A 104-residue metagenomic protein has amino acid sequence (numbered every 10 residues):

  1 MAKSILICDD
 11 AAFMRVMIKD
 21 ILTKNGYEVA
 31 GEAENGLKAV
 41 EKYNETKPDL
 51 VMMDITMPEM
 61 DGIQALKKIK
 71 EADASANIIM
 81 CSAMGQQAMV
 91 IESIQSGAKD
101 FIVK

Functional and structural regions predicted by a protein language model:
C8-D9, A33, V51: Conserved sequence signature across two-component system core domains
A12-G31: Two-component/phosphorelay signaling modules centered on CheY-like receiver
V16, Q64, G85-V103: Alpha4 helix (beta4-alpha4-beta5 surface) of REC/receiver domains from two-component response regulators
N35-K38, D61-Q64: Acidic catalytic/metal-coordinating carboxylates
T46-M52: Active-site beta3 strand of CheY-like receiver
M57: Receiver (REC) domain active-site loop signature in two-component systems and cognate sites in sensor histidine kinases
A72, M84-G85: Short, conserved "switch-loop" micro-motifs in signal-transduction and mechanochemical regulators
